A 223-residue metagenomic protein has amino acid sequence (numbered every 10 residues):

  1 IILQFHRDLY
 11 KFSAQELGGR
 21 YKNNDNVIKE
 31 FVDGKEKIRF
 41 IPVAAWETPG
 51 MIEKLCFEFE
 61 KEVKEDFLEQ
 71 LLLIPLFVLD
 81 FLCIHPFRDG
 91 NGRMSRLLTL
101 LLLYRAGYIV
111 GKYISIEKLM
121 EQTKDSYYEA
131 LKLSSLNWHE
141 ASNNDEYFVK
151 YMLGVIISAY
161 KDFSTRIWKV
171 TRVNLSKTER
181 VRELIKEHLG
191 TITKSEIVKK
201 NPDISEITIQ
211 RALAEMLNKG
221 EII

Functional and structural regions predicted by a protein language model:
I1-I223: FIC/Doc superfamily catalytic core
